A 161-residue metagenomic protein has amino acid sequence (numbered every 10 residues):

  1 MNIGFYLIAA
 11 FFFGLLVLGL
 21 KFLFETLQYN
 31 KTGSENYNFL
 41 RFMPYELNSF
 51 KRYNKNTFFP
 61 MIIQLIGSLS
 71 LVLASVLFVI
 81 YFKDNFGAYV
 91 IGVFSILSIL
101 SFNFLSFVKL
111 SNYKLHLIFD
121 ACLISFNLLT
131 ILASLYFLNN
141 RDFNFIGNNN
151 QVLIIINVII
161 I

Functional and structural regions predicted by a protein language model:
N2-G33: N-terminal signal-anchor transmembrane alpha helix
F12-F22, V72-L73, I131-A133, L153-I161: Hydrophobic core of alpha-helical transmembrane segments in multi-pass integral membrane proteins
S34-R52: Cytosolic, membrane-interface loops and tails of multi-pass inner-membrane proteins
E35, N85-S95, I146-I156: Membrane-interfacial loop-to-transmembrane alpha-helix junctions, especially the N-terminal start
E46-L69: Interfacial helix-start motif at the membrane-water boundary
K55, L77-G87, S111-L115, D142-G147: Membrane-interface helix-boundary motifs at transmembrane edges
Q64-A74, N127-L129: Core segments of transmembrane alpha-helices that mediate helix-helix packing or line hydrophobic substrate/ligand
F94-V152: Membrane-proximal helix-loop-helix units in multi-pass membrane proteins
